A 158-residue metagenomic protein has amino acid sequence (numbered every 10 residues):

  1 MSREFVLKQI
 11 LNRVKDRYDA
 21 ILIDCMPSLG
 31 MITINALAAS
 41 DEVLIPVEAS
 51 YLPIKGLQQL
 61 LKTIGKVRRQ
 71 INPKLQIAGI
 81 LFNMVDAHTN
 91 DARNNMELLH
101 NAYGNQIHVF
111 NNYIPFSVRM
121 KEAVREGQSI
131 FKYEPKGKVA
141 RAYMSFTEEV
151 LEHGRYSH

Functional and structural regions predicted by a protein language model:
M1-I23, S28-L29: Cytosolic-facing regulatory segments adjacent to core modules
R13, T33-Y51: Inter-motif core of Ras-like GTPase G domains
V47, K55-I80: Anionic-ligand binding region
V85-A87, E97-Q128: Beta-strand-loop-alpha "switch" segments that mediate conformational coupling across diverse proteins
A123-R141, S145: C-terminal boundary of histidine-terminating zinc-finger modules
